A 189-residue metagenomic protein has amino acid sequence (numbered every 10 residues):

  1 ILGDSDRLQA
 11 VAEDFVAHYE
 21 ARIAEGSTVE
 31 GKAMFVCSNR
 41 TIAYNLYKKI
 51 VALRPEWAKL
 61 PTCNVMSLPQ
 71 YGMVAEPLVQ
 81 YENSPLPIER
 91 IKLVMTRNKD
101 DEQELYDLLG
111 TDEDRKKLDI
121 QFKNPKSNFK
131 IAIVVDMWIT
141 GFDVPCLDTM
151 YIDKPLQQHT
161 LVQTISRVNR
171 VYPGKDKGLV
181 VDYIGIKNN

Functional and structural regions predicted by a protein language model:
I1-N189: RecA-like P-loop NTPase motor core of helicase/translocase proteins
